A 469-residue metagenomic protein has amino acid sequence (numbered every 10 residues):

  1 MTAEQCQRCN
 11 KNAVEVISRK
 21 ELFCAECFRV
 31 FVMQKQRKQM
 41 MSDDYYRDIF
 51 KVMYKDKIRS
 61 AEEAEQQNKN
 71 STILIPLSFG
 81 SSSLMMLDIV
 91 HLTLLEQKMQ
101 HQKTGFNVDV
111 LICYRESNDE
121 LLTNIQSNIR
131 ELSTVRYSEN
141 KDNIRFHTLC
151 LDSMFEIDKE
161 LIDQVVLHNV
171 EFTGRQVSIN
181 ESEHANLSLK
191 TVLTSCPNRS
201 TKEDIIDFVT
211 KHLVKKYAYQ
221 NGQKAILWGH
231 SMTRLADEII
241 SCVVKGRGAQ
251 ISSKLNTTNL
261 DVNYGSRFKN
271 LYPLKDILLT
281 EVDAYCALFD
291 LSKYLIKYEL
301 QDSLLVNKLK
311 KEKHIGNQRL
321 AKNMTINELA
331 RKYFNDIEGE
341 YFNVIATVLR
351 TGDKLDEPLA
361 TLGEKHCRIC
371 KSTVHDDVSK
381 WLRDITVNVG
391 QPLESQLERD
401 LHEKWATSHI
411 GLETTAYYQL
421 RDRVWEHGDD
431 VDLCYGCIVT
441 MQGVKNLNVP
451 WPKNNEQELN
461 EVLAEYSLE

Functional and structural regions predicted by a protein language model:
M1-I75, F106, A249-E469: ATP/NTP-dependent adenylation/nucleotidyl-transfer catalytic domains that generate, transfer, or process NMP-activated
A3-T257, C434, T440: ATP-dependent adenylation/nucleotidyltransferase module used to activate substrates
